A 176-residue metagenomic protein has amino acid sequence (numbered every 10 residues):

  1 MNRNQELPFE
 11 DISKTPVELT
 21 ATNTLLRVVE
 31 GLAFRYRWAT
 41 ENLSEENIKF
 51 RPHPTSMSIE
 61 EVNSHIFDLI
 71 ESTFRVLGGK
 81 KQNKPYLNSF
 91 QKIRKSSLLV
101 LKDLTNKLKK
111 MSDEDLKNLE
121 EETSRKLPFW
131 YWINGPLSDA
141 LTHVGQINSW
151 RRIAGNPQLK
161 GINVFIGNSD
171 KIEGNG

Functional and structural regions predicted by a protein language model:
N2-I12, L26-E30, R37, N47-P85 (+1 more regions): Short, contiguous alpha-helical
N2-L7, V17, N106-E122, I172-G176: Short flexible/disordered coil segments
F9-A21: Short, contiguous pre-domain boundary segments
L19-L25, F90-Q91: Active-site rim elements
L25-V28, L32-A39, L69, I93-K107: Alpha-helical packing segments of well-folded alpha/beta enzyme cores
E41-K49, L108-K117, I153-Q158: Surface-exposed helix-capping loop/turn segments at secondary-structure junctions
S89-W150: Acidic/histidine-rich alpha-helical segments that form the ligand environment of transition-metal centers
